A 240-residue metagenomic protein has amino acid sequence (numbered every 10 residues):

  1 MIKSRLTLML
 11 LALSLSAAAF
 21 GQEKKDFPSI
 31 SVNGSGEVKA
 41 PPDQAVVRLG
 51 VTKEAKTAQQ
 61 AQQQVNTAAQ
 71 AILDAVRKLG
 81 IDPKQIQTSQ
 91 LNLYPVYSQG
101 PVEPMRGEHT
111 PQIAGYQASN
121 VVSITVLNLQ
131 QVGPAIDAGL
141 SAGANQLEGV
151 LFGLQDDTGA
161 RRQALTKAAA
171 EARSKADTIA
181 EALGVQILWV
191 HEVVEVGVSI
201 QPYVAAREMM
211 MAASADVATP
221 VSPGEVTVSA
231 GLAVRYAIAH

Functional and structural regions predicted by a protein language model:
I2-H240: Short, charge-dense linear interaction motifs
